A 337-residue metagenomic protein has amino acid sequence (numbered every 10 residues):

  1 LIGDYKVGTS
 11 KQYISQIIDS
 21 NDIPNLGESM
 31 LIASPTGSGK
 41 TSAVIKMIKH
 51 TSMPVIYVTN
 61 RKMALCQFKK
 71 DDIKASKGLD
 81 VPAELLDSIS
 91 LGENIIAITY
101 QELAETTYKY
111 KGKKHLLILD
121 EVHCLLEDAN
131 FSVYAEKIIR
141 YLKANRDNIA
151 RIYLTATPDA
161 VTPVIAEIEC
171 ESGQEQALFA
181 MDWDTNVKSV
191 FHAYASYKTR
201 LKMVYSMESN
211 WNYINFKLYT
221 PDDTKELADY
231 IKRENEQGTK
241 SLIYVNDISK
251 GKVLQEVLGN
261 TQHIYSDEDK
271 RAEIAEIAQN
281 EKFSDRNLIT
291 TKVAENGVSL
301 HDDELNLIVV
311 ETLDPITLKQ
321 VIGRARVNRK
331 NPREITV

Functional and structural regions predicted by a protein language model:
T36, T41-A43, M47-K77, A160 (+1 more regions): Conserved Walker A/P-loop ATP-binding site and its immediately adjacent core in helicase/helicase-like ATPase domains
P54-L65, T99, T220, L227-V257: Conserved strand-helix element at the start of the C-terminal RecA-like helicase core
D72-K109, E273-Q279: Inter-Walker segment of RecA-like/P-loop motor cores
Y110-A144, A150: SF2 helicase catalytic motif II
P158-Y230: Interdomain hinge/linker at the junction between the two RecA-like core domains of SF2 helicases
Q262-T291: Conserved helicase ATPase core of P-loop NTP-dependent helicases/translocases
I289, V298-T312, T336: A short beta-strand element within the Helicase C-terminal
E311-I335: Conserved SF2 helicase motif VI
